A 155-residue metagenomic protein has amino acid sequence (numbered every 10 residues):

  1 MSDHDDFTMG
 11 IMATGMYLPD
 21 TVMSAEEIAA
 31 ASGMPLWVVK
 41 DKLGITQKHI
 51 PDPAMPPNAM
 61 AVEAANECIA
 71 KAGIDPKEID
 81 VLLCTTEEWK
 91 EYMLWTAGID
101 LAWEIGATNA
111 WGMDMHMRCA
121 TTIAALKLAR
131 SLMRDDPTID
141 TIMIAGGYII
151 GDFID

Functional and structural regions predicted by a protein language model:
M1-V81, I105: Conserved "HGTGT" condensation-loop signature of ketosynthase/thiolase-family condensing enzymes that catalyze
S2-D3, K71-P76, K90-D155: Acyl-thioester C-C bond-transforming condensing/cleaving domain
M12-T14, T85, A145: Short hydrophobic segments within beta-strands
V81-E88: Short glycine-rich or small-residue beta-strand-to-loop segments that form or flank ligand, phosphate, metal/Fe-S
